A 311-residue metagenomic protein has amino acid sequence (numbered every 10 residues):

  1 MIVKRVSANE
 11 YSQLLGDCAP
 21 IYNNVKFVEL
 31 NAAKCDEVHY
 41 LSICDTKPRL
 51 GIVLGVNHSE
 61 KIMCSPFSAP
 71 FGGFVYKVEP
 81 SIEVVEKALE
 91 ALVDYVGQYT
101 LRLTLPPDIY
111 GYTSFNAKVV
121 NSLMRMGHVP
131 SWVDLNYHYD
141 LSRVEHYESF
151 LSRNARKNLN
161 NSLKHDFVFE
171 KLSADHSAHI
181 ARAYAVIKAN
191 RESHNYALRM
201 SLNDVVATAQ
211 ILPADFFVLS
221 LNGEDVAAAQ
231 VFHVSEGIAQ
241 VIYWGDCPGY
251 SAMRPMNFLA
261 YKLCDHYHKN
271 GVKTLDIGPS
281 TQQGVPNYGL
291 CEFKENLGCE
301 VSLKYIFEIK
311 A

Functional and structural regions predicted by a protein language model:
I2-T46, I52-K61, P107-W132, H138 (+1 more regions): A conserved beta-strand-loop-helix scaffold within acyl/acetyltransferase catalytic domains
H58-F71: Conserved acyl-donor/pantetheine-binding loop and adjacent beta-alpha core of acyl/acetyltransferases and related
P70, V133-L135, L290: Residues that flank catalytic or metal-binding motifs in active/ligand-binding sites
F71-P80: The substrate-binding groove and active-site-proximal loops of carbohydrate-active enzymes, especially glycoside
P80-K87: Short, conserved charged micro-motifs
K87-E90, P213-A311: Aromatic (often tryptophan-rich) hydrophobic motifs at membrane interfaces
G97-I109, H268-P279: Conserved GNAT acetyl-CoA-binding A-motif
